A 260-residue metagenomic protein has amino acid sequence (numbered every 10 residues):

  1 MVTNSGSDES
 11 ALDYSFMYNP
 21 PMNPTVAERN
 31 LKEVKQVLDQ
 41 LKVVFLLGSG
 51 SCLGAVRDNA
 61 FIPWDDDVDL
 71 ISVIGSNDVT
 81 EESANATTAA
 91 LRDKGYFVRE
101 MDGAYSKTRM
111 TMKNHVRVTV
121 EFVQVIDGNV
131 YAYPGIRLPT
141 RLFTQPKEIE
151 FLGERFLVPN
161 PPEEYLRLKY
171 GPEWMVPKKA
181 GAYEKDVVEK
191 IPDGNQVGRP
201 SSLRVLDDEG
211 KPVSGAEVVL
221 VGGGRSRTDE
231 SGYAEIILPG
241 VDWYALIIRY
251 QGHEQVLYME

Functional and structural regions predicted by a protein language model:
M1-G48: Helical scaffold of the NTase/Pol beta-like nucleotidyltransferase catalytic core
P24-N30, I71-A104: Metal-dependent nucleotidyltransferase catalytic core
K35-V68, V73-N77: Active-site nucleotide-donor binding segment shared across nucleotidyl transfer reactions
D78-E82, E235-I247, Q251: Short Pro-Gly-centered beta-turn/loop motif in secreted/extracellular proteins
P200-D208: A short, amphipathic beta-strand motif
E209-G222: Short, ordered, surface-exposed loop/turn motifs in non-cytosolic proteins
G223-I237: Short, acidic Ser/Thr/Gly-rich low-complexity loop/linker segments typical of extracellular and cell-surface proteins
Q251-E260: Edge beta-strands of extracellular beta-sandwich domains
